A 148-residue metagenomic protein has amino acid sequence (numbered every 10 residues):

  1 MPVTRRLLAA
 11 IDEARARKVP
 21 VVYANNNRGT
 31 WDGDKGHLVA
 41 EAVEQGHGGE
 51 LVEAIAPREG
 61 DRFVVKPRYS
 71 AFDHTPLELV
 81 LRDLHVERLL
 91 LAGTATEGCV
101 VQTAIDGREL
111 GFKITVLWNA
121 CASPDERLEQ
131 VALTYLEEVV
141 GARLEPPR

Functional and structural regions predicted by a protein language model:
M1-L8: Short catalytic helix/loop segments, enriched in acidic residues and glycine and frequently bearing histidine
A9-R17, V39-R148: Active-site-adjacent betaalpha module
V19-N27, D32, L117: Short beta-strand segments at enzyme active-site cores
G33-V39: Metal-dependent catalytic neighborhoods of phosphoester/phosphodiester hydrolases
